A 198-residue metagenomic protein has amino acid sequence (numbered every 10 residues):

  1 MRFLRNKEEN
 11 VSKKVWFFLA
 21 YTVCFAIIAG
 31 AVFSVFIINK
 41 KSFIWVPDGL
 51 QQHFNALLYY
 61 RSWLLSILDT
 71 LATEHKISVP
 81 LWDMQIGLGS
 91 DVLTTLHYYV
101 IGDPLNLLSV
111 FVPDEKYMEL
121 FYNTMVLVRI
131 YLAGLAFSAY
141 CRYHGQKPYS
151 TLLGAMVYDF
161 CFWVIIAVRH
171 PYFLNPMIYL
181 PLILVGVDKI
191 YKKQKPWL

Functional and structural regions predicted by a protein language model:
M1-I38: Start-transfer (signal-anchor) and selected internal transmembrane alpha helices of multi-pass inner/ER membrane
K14-T22, N123, T151, L198: Residue-level signature of transmembrane alpha-helical entry/exit and packing/kink sites in multi-pass membrane
A20, C24, G134, Y179-V185: Hydrophobic transmembrane helix bundles of membrane-integrated enzymes that assemble and modify cell-envelope
A29-F137, M156-M177: Membrane-interface coil-to-helix junctions
V110, R142-Y143, K189: Transmembrane helix-loop junction
Q146-S150, K193-L198: Membrane-helix interface segments
I183-W197: Membrane-interface transmembrane helices that cradle and orient dolichyl/undecaprenyl
